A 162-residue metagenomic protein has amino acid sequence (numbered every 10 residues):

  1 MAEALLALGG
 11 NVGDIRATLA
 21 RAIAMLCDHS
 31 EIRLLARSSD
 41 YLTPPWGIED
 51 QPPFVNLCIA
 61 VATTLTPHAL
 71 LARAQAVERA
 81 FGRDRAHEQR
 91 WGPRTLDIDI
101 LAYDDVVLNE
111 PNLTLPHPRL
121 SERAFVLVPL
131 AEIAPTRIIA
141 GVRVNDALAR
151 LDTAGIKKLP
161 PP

Functional and structural regions predicted by a protein language model:
M1-I32, R37-P44: N-terminal beta1-alpha1 ligand-phosphate binding loop
A4, L57, R123-A124: Small-molecule pocket liners
A7, A60-A62, Y103: Short hydrophobic/aromatic beta-strand micro-patches that form the beta-sheet surface supporting nucleotide- or nucleic
L8-G10, T63, A131: Short, structured patches in soluble enzyme cores that scaffold and shape functional sites
V12-G13, A60, A134: Short histidine/acidic/glycine/proline-rich micro-motifs that form metal- and phosphate-coordinating active-site loops
E31, W46-P53, L65-P162: Flexible, gly/pro- and Lys/Arg-enriched active-site loops
A36-T63: Short, charge-patterned binding micro-sites
